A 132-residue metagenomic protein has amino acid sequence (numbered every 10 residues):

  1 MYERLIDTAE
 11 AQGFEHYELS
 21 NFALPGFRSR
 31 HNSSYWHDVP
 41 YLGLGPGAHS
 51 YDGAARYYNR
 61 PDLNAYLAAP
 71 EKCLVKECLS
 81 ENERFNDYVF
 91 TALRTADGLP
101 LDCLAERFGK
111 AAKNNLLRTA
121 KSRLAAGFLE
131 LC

Functional and structural regions predicted by a protein language model:
M1-K110: C-terminal scaffold of the Radical SAM
S29-S33, L116, G127-F128: Short amphipathic alpha-helical patches
L99-L101, L117, L131: Charged substrate- and nucleic-acid-binding regions of tRNA-handling and nucleotidyl-transfer enzymes, centered on
G109-K113, L117: Residue-level recognition of short, structured coil/turn motifs that connect secondary structure elements
A120-K121: Short, hydrophobic-biased segments on the C-terminal half of alpha helices that form "recognition helices"
L124-C132: A short, conserved structural fragment
